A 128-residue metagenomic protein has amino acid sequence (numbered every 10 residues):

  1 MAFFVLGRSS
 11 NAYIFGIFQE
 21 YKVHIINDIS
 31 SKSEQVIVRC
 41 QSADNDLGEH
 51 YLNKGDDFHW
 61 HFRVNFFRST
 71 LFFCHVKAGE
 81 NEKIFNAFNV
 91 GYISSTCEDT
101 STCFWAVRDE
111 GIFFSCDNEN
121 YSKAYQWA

Functional and structural regions predicted by a protein language model:
M1-W60, V64-F67, H75-A128: Intrinsically disordered, low-complexity segments enriched in small/polar residues
